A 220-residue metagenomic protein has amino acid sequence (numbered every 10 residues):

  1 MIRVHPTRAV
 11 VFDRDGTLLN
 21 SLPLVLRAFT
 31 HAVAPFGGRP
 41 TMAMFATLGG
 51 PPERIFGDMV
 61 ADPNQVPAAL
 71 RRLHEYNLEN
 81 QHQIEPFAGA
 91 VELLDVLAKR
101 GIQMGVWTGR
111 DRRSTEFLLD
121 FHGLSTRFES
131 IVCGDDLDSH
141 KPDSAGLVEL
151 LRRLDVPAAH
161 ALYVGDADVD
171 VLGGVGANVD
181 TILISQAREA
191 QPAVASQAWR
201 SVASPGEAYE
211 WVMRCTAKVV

Functional and structural regions predicted by a protein language model:
M1-R8, T41, V96-A98, D111-R112 (+1 more regions): Asp-based, Mg2+/Mn2+-dependent phosphohydrolase catalytic module
R3-E92, A98: N-terminal helical cap/lid subdomain that shapes the substrate entry/recognition surface in HAD-like hydrolases
D13, T17, T108, D166: Conserved G/P- and acidic residue-centered "switch" motifs that form tight phosphate/ATP-binding loops in soluble
N20, V106-T108, L183: Hydrophobic residues in well-ordered beta-strands that form the structural core
L26-A28, Q65-A69, Q103, L118-H122 (+1 more regions): Short, flexible segments with low predicted structural confidence
G37-G38, H74-L78, I102, C133-D136 (+1 more regions): A broad detector of the eukaryotic-type serine/threonine protein kinase catalytic domain
T47-L48, Q103, W107, V132 (+1 more regions): Short glycine/serine/threonine-biased micro-segments
E79-V106, R112-E116, K141-S144: Short, acidic loop-to-helix structural element flanking the phosphoryl-transfer center in phosphate-processing enzymes
